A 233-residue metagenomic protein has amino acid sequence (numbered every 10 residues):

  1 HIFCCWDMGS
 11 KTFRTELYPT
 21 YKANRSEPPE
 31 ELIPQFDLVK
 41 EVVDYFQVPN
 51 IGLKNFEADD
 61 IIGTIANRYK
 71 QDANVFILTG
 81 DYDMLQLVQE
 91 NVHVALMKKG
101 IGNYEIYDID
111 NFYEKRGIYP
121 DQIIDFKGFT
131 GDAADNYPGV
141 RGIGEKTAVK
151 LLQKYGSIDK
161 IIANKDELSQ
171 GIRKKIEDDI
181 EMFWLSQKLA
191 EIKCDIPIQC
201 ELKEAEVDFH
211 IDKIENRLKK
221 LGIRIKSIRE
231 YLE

Functional and structural regions predicted by a protein language model:
H1-F76, Q86-G102, W184-L185, E191-R217: Noncatalytic, basic helical substrate-engagement surface that gates or grips nucleic-acid strands
F3, N91, I106-E233: Non-catalytic nucleic-acid-binding/docking modules located in mid-to-C-terminal regions of nucleic-acid enzymes
D60, L85-Q86, V149, D159: Alpha-helical elements of the RecA-like P-loop NTPase motor core of helicases
